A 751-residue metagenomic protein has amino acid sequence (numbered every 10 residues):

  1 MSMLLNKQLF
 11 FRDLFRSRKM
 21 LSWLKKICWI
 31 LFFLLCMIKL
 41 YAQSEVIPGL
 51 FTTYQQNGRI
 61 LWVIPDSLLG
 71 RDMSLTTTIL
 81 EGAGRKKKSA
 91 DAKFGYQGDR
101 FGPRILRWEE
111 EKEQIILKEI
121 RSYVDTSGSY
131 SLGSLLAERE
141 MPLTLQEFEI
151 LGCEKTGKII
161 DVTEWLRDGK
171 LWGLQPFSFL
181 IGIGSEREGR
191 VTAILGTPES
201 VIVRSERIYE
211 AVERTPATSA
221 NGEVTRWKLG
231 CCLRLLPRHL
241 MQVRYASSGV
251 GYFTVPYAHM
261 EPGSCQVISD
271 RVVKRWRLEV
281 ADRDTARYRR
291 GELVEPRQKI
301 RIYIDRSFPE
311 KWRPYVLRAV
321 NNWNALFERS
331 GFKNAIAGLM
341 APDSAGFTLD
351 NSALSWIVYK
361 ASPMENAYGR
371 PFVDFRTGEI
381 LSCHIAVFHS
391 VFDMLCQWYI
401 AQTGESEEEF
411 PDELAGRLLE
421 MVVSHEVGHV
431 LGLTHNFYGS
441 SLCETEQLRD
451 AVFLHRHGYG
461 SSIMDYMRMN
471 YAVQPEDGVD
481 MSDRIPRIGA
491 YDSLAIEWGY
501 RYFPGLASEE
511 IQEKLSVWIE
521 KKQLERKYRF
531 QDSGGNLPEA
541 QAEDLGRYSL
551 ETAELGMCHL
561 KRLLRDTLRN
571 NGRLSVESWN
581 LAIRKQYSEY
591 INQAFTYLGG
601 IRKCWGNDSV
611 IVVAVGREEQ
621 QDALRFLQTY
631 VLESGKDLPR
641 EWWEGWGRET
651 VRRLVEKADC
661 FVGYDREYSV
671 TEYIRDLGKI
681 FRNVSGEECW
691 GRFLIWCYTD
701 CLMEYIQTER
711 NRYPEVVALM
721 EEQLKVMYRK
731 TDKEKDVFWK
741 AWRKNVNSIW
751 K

Functional and structural regions predicted by a protein language model:
M1-W23: N-terminal secretory signal peptides that target proteins for export/translocation
F32-Y41: Hydrophobic h-region of N-terminal signal peptides that target proteins for export in Gram-negative bacteria
Q43-F308, L326, A341-A415, L419 (+2 more regions): Auxiliary tRNA-acceptor-end handling modules of aminoacyl-tRNA synthetases
L69, P309-A335: Zn2+-dependent metallopeptidase catalytic core
N321-F332, G428-H429, L433, M469 (+1 more regions): Sec-exported extracytoplasmic/periplasmic mature domains
M340-K360, R417-Q474: The catalytic-center signature of Zn2+-dependent metalloproteases
C383-L414, V422, A472, G478-S508: Polar, glycine-rich mid-to-C-terminal structural blocks that act as macromolecule-binding/assembly scaffolds
S440-K751: Conserved catalytic/binding loops enriched for acidic/polar residues
